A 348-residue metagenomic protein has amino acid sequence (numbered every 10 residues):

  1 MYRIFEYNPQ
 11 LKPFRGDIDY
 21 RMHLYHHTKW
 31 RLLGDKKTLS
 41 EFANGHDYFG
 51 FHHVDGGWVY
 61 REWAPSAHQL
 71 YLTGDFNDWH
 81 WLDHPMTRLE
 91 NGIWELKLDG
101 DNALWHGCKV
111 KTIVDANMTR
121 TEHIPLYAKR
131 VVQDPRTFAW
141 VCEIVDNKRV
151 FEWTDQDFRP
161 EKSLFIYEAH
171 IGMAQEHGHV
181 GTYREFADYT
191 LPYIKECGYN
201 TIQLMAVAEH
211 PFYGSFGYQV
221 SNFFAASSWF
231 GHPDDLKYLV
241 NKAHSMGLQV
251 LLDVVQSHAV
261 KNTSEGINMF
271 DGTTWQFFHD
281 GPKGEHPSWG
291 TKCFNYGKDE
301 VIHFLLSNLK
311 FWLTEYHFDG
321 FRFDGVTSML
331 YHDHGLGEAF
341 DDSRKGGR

Functional and structural regions predicted by a protein language model:
M1-D55, V59, W79-D83, R88-E168 (+2 more regions): The feature marks proteins involved in alpha-glucan
N44-H46, Y71, W81, T119 (+5 more regions): Residue-level signal for pocket-adjacent positions within structured domains
E62, G74, D83, L98 (+4 more regions): Glycine-rich, histidine-containing beta strand-loop boundary motifs that form or position
W63-L70: Short proline/glycine-enriched turn/loop motifs at strand-loop junctions of beta-rich domains
L70-L72, V110: Short beta-strand elements bearing conserved aromatic residues within extracellular beta-rich modules
V132, V150, T154-E161, I166 (+1 more regions): Substrate-binding/active-site clefts of carbohydrate-active enzymes
